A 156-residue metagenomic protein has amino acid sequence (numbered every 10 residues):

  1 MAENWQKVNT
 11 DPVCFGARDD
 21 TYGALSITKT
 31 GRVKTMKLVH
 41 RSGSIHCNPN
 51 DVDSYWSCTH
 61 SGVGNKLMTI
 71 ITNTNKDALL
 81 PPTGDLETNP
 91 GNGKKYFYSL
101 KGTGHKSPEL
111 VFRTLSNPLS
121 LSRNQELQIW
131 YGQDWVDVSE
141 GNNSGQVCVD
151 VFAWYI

Functional and structural regions predicted by a protein language model:
M1-I156: Acidic, Ser/Thr/Pro
